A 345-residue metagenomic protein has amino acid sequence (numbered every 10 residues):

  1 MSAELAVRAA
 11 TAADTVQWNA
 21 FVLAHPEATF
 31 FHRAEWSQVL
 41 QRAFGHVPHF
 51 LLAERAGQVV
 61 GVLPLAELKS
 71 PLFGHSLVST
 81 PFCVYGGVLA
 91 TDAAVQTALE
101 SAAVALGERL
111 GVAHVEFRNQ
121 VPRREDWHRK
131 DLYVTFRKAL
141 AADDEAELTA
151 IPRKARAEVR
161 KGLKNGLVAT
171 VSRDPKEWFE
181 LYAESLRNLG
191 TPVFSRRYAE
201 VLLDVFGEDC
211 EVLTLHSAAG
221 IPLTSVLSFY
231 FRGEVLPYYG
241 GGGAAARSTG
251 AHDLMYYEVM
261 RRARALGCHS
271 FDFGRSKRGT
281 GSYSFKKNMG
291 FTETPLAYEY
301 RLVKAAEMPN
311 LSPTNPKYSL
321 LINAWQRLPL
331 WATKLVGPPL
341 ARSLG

Functional and structural regions predicted by a protein language model:
S2, F50, E67, V121-A146 (+1 more regions): Active-site/acyl-donor-binding loops of N-acyltransferases
L5-A56, L63-F73, N119-S248: A conserved beta-strand-loop-helix scaffold within acyl/acetyltransferase catalytic domains
H46-P48, R109-V112, L266-C268: Short, high-confidence coil segments that cap the C-terminus of an alpha-helix and link into the following beta-strand
L52-L63, S70-L72, C83, T91-L106 (+1 more regions): Aromatic (often tryptophan-rich) hydrophobic motifs at membrane interfaces
L72-V78, A113: Short, flexible active-site-proximal loops enriched in glycine and acidic residues
S79-G87, D131-K138: Acyl/amide activation-and-transfer machinery of modular secondary-metabolite enzymes
G87-A90, E145: Acyl-group handling in specialized metabolite and lipid biosynthesis
A94-T135: Non-catalytic accessory segments adjacent to catalytic cores
